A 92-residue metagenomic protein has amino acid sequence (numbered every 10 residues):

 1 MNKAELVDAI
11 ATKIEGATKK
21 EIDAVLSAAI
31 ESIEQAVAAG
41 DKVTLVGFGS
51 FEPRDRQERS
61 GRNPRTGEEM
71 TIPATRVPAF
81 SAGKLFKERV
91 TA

Functional and structural regions predicted by a protein language model:
M1-A92: Strongly charged
